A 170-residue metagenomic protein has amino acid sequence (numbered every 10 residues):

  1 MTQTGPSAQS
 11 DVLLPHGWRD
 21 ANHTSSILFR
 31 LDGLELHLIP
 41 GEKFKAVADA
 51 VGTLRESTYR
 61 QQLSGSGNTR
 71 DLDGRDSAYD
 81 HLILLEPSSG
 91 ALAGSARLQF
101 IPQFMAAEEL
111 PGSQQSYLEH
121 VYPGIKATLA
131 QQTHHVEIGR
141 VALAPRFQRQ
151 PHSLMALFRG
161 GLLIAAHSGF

Functional and structural regions predicted by a protein language model:
M1, W18-S25, G94-E109: Charged, low-complexity, helix/coiled-coil-prone segments
M1-G5, H16-G17, F44-A50, Y59-Q61 (+2 more regions): Generic detector of short, locally flexible boundary/turn motifs and exposed helical patches
T2-E42: Conserved N-terminal entry element of GNAT/NAT acetyltransferase domains
T2-Q3, D32, L36, L63 (+2 more regions): Generic alpha-helix detector with strongest preference for long hydrophobic helices that associate with membranes
S7-P15, E86, Y122-T128, A144: Alpha-helix initiation/capping motif
W18-S26, T69-D71, V121-L129: Intrinsically disordered, low-complexity boundary segments flanking structured domains
I27-S77, H81-A93, R97-F100: Short amphipathic alpha-helix that is part of the acyltransferase structural core
A46, E56, Q103-F170: Acyl-donor binding region in acyl/amide transferases
